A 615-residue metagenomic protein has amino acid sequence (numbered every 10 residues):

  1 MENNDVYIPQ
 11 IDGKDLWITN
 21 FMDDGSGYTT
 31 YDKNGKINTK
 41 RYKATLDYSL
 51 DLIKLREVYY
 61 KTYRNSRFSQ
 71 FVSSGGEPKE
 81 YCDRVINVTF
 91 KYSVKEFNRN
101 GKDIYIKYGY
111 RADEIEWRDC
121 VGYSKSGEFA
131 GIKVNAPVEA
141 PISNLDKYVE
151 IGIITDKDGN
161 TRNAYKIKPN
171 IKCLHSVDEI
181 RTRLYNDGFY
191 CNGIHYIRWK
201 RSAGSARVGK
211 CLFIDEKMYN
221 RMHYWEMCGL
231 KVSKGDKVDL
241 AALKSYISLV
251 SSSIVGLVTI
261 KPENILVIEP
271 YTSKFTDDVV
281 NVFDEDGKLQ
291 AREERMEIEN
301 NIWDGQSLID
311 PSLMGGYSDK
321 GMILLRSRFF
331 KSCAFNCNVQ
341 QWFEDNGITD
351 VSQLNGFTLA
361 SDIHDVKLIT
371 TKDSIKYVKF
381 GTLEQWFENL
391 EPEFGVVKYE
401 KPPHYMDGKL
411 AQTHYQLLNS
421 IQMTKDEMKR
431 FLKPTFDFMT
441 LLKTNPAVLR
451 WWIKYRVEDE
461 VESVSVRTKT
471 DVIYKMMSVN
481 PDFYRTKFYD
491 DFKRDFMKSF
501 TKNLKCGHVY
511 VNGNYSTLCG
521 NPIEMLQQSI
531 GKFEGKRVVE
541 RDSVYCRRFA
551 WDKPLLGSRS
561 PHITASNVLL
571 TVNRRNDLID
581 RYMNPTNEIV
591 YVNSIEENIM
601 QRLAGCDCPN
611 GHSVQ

Functional and structural regions predicted by a protein language model:
M1-A604: Conserved small-residue
Q601-Q615: Structured mid-domain segments that build the active-site/substrate or prosthetic-cofactor binding neighborhood
